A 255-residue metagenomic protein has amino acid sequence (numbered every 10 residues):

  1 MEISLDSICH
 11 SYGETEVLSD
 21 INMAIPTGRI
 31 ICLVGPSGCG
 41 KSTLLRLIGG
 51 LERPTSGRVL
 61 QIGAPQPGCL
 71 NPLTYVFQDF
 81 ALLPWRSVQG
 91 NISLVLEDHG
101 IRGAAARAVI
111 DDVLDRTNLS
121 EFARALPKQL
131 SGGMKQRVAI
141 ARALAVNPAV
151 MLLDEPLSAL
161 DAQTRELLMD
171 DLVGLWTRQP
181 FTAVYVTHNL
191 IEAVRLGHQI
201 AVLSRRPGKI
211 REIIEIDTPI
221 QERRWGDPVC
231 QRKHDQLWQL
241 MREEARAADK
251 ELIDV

Functional and structural regions predicted by a protein language model:
V34-P36: The feature captures the beta-strand-to-loop junction immediately N-terminal to the Walker
G49: Helix-to-loop junction immediately C-terminal to a conserved catalytic motif
G57-G68: Conserved ABC transporter NBD signature motif
E97, A104-F122, G174: Conserved ABC ATPase "signature" region
L126-L130, M134: Conserved ABC ATPase signature
I140: Hydrophobic anchor residue at the start of the ABC signature
A145-A149: A short, proline-enriched helix->beta-strand linker immediately N-terminal to the Walker B motif in ABC-type P-loop
